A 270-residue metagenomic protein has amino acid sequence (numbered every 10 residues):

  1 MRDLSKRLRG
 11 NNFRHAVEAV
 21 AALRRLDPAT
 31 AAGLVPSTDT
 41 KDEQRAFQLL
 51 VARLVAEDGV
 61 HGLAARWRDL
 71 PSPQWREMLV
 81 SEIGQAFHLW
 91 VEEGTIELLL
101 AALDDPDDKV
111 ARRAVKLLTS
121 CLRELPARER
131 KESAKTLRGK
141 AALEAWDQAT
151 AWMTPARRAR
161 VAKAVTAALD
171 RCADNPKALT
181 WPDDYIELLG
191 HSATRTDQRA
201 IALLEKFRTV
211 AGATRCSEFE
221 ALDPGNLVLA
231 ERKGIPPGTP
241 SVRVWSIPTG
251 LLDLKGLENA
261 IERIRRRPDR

Functional and structural regions predicted by a protein language model:
M1-E18, A22-R25, A32-R270: Long, helix-rich interaction regions
